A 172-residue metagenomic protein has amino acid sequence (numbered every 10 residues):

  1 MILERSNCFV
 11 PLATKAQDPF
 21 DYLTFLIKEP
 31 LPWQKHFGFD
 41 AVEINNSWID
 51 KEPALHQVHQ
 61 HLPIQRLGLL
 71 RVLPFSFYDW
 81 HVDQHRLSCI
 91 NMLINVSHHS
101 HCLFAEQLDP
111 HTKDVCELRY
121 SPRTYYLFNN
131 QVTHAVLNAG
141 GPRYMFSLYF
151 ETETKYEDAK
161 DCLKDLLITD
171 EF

Functional and structural regions predicted by a protein language model:
M1-I2, V58-H61, H81-Q84, E117-R119 (+1 more regions): A general structural signal for short secondary-structure junctions and capping/turn motifs
M1-L62: Non-heme Fe(II)/2-oxoglutarate
R5, N46, R71-P74, F104-Q107 (+1 more regions): Surface-exposed beta-strand edges and flanking loops
N7, K35-F37, C102, Y126 (+2 more regions): Short non-domain terminal segments
P11-T14, I94, L148-T152: Short beta-strand-to-loop capping motifs
F37, L67, A139-G140: Feature targets compositionally biased, intrinsically disordered low-complexity regions with long contiguous runs
P63-L127, Y144: Catalytic core of non-heme Fe(II) oxygenases with the double-stranded beta-helix
E106-F172: Catalytic core of Fe(II)/2-oxoglutarate
